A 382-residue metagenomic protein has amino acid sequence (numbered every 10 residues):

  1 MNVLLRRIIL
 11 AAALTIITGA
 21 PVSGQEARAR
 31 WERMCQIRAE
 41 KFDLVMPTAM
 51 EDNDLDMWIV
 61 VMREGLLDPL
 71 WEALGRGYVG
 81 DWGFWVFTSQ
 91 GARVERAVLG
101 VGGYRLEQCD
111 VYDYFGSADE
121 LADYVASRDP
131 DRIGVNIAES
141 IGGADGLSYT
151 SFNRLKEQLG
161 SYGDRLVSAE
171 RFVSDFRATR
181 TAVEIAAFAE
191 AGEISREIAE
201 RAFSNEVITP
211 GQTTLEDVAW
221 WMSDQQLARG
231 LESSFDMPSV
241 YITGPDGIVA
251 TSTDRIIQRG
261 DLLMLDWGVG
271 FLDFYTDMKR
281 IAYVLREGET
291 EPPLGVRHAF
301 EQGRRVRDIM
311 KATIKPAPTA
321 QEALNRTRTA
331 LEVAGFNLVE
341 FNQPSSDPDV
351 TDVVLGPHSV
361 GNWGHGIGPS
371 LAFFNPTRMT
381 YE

Functional and structural regions predicted by a protein language model:
M1-L5: N-terminal secretory signal peptides that target proteins for export/translocation
R7-G19: Bacterial N-terminal signal peptides
A20-G24: Sec/Tat signal peptide C-region and signal peptidase I cleavage site
Q25-E382: Active-site neighborhoods and metal-handling regions in enzymes and metal-associated proteins
